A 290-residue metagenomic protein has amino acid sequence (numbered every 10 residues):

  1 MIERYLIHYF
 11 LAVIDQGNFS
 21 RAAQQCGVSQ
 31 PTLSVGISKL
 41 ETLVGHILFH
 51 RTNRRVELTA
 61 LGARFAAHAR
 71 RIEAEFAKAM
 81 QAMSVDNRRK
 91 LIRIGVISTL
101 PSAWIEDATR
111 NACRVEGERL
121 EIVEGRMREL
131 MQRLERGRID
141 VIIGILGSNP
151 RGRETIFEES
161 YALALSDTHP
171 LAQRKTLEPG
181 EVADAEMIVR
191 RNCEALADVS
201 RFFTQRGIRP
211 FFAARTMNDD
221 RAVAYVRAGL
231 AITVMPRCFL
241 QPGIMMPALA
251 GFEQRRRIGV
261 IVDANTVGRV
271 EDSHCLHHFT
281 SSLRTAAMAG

Functional and structural regions predicted by a protein language model:
L11-S29: Short helix-boundary/capping micro-motifs
E41-L58: A short LG(V/I)-centered, amphipathic sequence patch enriched for acidic residue(s) preceding the LG motif
R89-N149, T216: Central regulatory/effector-binding core of bacterial HTH transcription factors
W104, A248-G290: A late-sequence structural motif
R126-E129, E135, I145, N192-P247: Hydrophobic hinge/microswitch elements
P150-T155, E159-S160, D220-G268: Beta-alpha-beta core module
R153-Y161, L165-M187, V270-S273: Flexible hinge/capping segments at coil-to-helix
A185-R206, G268-T280, A286-A289: Secondary-structure junction motif
